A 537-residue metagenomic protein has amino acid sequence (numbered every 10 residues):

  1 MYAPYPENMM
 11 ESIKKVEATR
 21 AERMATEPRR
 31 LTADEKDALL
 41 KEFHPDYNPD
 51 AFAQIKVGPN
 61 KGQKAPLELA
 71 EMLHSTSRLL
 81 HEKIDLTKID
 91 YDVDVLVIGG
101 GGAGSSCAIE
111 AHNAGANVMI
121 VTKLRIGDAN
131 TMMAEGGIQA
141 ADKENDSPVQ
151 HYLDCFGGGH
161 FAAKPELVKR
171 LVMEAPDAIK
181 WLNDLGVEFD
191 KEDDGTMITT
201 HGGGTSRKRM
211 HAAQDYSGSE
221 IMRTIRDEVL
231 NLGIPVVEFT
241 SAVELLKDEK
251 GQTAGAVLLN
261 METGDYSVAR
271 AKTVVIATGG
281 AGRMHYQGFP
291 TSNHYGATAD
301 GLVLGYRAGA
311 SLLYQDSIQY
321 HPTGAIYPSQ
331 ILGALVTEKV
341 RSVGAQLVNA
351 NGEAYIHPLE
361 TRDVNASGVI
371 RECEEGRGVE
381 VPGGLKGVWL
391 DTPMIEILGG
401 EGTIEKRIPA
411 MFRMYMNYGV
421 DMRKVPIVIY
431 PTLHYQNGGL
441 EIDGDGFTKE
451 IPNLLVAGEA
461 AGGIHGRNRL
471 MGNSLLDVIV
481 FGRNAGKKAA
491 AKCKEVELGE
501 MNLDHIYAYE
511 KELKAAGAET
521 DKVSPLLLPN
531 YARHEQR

Functional and structural regions predicted by a protein language model:
M1-D94: Extreme N-terminal leader/targeting segments of oxidoreductases
M1-E22, T26, A310-D421, K488-E495: An anion/pyrophosphate-binding glycine-rich loop and adjacent beta-alpha core in soluble alpha-beta enzymes
M1-P6, S77, K83-D94, G102 (+11 more regions): Glycine- and aromatic-enriched mobile tails/lids
H44-N60, V381-M414, Y418-R423, V480-R537: Helix-rich C-terminal "cap"/substrate-channel and partner-interaction subdomain that packs against the flavin-binding
Y47, A51-P66, M72, D184-D265 (+5 more regions): Conserved redox-cofactor binding core of oxidoreductases
V95-I98, V268-G279, L455-V456: Short hydrophobic core segments
A140-L171: Glycine-rich active-site loop/strand segments that organize a redox cofactor
T273-Q330, A334, G472-K488: Glycine-rich loop(s) and the adjacent beta-strand/alpha-helix scaffold that form part
